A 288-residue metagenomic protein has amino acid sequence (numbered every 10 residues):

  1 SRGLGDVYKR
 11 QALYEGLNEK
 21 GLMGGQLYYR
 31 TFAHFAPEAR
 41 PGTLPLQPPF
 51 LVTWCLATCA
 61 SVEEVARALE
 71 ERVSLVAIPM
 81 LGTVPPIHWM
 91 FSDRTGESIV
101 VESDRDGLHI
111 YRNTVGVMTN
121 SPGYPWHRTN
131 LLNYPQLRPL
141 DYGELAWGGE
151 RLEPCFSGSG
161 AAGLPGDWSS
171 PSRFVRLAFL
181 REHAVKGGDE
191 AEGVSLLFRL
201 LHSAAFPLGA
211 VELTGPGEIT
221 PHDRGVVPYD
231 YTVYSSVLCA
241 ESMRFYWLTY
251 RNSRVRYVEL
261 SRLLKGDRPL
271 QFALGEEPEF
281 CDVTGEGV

Functional and structural regions predicted by a protein language model:
S1-R2, L27: N-terminal domain-start signal
G3-Y8: Short, small-residue-biased leader/transition segments that mark boundaries at the very start of proteins
K9-V117, P122: Structured, non-membrane catalytic/scaffold regions adjacent to prosthetic-group chemistry
P79, P85, R94, G116-V288: C-terminus-biased signal that marks the final domain/tail of proteins
